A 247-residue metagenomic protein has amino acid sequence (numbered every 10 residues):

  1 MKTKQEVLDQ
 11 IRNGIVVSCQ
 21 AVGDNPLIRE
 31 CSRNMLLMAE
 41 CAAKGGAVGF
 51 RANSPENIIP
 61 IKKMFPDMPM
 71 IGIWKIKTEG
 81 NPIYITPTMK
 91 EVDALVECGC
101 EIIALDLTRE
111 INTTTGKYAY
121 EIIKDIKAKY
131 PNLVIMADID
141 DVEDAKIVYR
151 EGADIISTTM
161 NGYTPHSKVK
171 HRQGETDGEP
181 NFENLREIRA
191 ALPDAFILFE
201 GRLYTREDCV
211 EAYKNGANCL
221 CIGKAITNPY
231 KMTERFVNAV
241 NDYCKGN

Functional and structural regions predicted by a protein language model:
M1-G80, Y84-D93, E97, V148-A153: Conserved N-terminal beta1-alpha1 strand-loop-helix module at the mouth
M1-K2, V22-D24, R29, T176-N247: Alpha/beta catalytic cores of nucleotide-metabolism and tRNA/nucleoside-modifying enzymes
R12-V17, F65-G80, K127-D140, A191-E200: Short beta-strand/loop segments at the ligand-binding rim of alpha/beta enzyme cores
Q20-A21, K44, W74-K77, C98-N112 (+2 more regions): Glycine-rich phosphate-binding active-site loops on the catalytic face of alpha/beta enzymes
R29-E30, R51-M70, P82-T88, L107-I126 (+4 more regions): Active-site-adjacent beta->alpha loops and helix N-cap segments on the catalytic face of soluble alpha/beta enzymes
G46, F65-M70, E97-I102, K129-N132 (+3 more regions): Glycine-enriched alpha-helix->loop->beta-strand junction motifs that scaffold or abut catalytic
G49-S54, M70-G72, E101-L107, I135-M136 (+2 more regions): Short beta-strand segments at enzyme active-site cores
N81-L95, D141-D154, F199, L203-L220: Catalytic cores of alpha/beta
